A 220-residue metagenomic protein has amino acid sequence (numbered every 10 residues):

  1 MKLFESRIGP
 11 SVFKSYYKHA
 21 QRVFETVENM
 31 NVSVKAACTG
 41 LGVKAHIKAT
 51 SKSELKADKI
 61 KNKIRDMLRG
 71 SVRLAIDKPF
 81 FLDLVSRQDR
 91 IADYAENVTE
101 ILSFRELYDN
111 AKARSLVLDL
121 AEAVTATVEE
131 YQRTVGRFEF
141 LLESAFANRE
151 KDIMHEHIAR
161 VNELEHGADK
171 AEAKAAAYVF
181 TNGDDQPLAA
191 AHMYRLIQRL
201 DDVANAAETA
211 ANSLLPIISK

Functional and structural regions predicted by a protein language model:
M1-K220: Cytosolic, long alpha-helical scaffolding segments
